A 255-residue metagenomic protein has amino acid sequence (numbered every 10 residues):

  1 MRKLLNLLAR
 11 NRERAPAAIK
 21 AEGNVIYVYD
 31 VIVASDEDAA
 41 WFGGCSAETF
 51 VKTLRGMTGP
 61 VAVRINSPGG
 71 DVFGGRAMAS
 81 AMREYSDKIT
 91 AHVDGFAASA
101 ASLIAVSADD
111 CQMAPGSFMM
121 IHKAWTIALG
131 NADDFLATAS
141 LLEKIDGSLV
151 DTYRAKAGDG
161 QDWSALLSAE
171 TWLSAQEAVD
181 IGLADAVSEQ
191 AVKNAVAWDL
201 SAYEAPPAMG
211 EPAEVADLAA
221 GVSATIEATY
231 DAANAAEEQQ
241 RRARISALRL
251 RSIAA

Functional and structural regions predicted by a protein language model:
M1-A100, A108-A255: N-terminal organellar transit peptides
